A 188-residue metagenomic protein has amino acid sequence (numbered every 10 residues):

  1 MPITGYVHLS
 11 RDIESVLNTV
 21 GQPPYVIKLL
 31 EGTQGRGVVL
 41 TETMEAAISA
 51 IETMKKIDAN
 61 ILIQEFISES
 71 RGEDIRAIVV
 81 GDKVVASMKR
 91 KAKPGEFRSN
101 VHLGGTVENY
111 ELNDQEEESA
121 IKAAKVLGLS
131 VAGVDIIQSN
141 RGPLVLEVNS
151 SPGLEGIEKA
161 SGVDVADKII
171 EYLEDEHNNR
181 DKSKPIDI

Functional and structural regions predicted by a protein language model:
M1-G37: A conserved helix-loop-beta module that forms one wall/lid of the active-site cleft in ATP-utilizing catalytic domains
Y25, L62, A86, A132 (+1 more regions): Protein kinase-like catalytic core scaffold
E31-G32, I67-S70, I137-N140: A short beta-turn/loop motif at secondary-structure boundaries
R36-L127: Phosphate-binding site of ATP-dependent enzymes
I57, F97-V145, D167-K168, Y172-K182 (+1 more regions): A long amphipathic alpha-helix within ATP-dependent nucleotide-binding catalytic cores
R76-V79, G142-G156: A short beta-strand motif that forms the metal-chelation/ATP-contact edge of phosphoryl-transfer active sites
P94-H102, L154-V163: A short, polar/charged loop-to-alpha-helix boundary motif
